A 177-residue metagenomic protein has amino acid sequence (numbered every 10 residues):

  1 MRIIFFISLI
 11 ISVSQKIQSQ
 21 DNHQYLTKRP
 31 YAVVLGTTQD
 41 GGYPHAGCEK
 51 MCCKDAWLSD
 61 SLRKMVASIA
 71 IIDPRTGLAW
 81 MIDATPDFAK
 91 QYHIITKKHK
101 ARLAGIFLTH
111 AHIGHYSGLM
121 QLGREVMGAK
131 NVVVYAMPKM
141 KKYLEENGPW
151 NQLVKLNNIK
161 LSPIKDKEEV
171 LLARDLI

Functional and structural regions predicted by a protein language model:
M1-Q24: Bacterial Sec-dependent N-terminal signal peptides
Q20-I177: Binuclear metal-dependent hydrolase catalytic cores
